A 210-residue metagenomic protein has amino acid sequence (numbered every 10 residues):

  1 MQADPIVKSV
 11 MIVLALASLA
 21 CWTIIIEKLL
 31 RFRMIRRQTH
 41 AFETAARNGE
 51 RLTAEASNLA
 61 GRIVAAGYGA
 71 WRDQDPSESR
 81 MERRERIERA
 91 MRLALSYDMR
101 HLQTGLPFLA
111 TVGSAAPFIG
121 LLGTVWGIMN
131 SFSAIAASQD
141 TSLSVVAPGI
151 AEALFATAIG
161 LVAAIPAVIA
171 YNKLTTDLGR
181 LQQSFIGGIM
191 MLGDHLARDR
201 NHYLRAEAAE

Functional and structural regions predicted by a protein language model:
Q2-R47, E55: Transmembrane alpha-helix/interfacial motif
D4, W22, E55, V64 (+3 more regions): Residue-level signature of catalytic and energy-coupling elements of molecular machines, predominantly ATP/GTP-dependent
V10-V13, A17-A20, A116-I119, G123-W126 (+1 more regions): Residue-level signal for the membrane-embedded core of alpha-helical transmembrane segments, especially mid-helix
I12-V13, A147, F155, I159: Alpha-helical transmembrane segments of multi-pass inner-membrane proteins, especially transporters/permeases
C21-K28, A163-L174: Transmembrane alpha-helical segments in integral membrane proteins
R33-S142, I169-E210: Predominantly long cytosolic amphipathic alpha-helical stalk/bundle segments
Q139, L143-A153: Hydrophobic alpha-helical transmembrane segments and adjacent short intramembrane/lumenal linkers of inner/organellar
A153-A167: Hydrophobic alpha-helical transmembrane segments of polytopic membrane proteins
